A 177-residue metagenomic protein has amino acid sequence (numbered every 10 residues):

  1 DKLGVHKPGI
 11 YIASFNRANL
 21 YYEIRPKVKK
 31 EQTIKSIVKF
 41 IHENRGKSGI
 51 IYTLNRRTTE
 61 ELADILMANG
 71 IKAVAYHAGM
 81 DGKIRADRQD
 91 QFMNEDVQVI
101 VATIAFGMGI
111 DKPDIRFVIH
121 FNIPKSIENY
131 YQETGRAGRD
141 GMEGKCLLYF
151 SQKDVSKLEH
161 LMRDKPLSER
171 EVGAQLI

Functional and structural regions predicted by a protein language model:
D1-L176: Helicase motor core with emphasis on the C-terminal RecA-like subdomain
